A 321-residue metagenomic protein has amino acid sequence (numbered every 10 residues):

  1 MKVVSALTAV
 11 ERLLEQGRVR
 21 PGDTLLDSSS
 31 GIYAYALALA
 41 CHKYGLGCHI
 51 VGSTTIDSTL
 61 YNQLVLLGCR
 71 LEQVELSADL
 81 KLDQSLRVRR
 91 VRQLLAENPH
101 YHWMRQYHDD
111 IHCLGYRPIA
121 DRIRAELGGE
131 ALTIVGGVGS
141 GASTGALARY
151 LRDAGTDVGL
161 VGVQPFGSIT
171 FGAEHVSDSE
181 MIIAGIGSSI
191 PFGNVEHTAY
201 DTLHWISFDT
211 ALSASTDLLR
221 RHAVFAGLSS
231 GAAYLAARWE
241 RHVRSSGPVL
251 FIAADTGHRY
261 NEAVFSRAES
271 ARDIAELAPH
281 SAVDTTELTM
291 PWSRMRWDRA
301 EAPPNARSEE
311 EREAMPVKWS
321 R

Functional and structural regions predicted by a protein language model:
M1-D23: Helix-rich "cap/lid" substructures immediately adjacent to catalytic or cofactor-binding pockets
E11-R18, Y35-G47, V65-L66, A148-A154 (+1 more regions): Alpha-helix C-terminal capping segments
R20-S53, A131-T144: A short, small-residue-rich loop immediately preceding and capping a beta-strand
G31, C41, L64, M104 (+8 more regions): Buried hydrophobic positions in well-ordered alpha/beta secondary-structure cores of metabolic enzymes
T54-T133, P165-L212, R296-W297: Small/polar-residue-rich loop-to-helix segments that shape phosphate-bearing ligand pockets
V88, D153-L228, V264-R321: Active-site/ligand-binding loops adjacent to catalytic centers
G115-G159: Glycine-rich ThDP/TPP pyrophosphate-binding loop and its adjacent helix/strand module within ThDP-dependent enzymes
R238-I274, S281: Catalytic phosphate/nucleotide-handling subdomain of diverse soluble enzymes
